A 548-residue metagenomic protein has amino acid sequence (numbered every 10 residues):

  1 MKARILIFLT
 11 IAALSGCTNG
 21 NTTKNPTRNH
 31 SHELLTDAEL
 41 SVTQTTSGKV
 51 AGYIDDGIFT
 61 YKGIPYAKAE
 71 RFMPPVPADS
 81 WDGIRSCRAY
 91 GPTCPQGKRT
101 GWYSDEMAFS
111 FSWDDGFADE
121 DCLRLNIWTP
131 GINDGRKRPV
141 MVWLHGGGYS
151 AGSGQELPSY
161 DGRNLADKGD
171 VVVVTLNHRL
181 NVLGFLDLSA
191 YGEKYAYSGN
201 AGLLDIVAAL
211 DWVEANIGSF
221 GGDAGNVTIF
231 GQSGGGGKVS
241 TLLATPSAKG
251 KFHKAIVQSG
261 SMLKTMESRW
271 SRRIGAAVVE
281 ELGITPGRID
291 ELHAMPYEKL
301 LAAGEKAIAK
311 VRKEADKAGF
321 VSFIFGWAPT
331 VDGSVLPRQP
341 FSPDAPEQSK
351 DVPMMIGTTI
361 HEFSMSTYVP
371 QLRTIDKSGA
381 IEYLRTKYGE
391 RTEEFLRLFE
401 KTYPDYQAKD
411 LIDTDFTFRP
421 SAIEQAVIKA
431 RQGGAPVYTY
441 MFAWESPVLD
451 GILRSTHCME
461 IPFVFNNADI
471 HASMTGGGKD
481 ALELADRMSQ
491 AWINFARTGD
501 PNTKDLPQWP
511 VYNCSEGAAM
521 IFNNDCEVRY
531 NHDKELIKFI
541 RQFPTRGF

Functional and structural regions predicted by a protein language model:
L14-G16: C-terminal motif of bacterial Sec signal peptides marking the signal peptidase cleavage site
G20-N200, A224, F323, M474-M488 (+2 more regions): Non-catalytic accessory segments of hydrolases
I64, P420-F548: Mobile gating loops/cap/lid regions near enzyme active sites that modulate substrate access
C122, A196-G218, A276-A277: Alpha/beta-hydrolase active-site loop
G146, A201-D205, S233-G236: Active-site loop->helix "elbow" adjoining a glycine-rich segment at hydrolase catalytic centers
A215, K249, Q258-G379, A408-I428 (+1 more regions): Substrate-access "cap/lid" subdomains that shape and gate the entrance to catalytic or ligand-binding pockets
F220-Q232: Alpha/beta-hydrolase fold nucleophile elbow
G236-A248: Short glycine-enriched nucleophile-adjacent loop and the immediately C-terminal alpha-helix near the catalytic center
